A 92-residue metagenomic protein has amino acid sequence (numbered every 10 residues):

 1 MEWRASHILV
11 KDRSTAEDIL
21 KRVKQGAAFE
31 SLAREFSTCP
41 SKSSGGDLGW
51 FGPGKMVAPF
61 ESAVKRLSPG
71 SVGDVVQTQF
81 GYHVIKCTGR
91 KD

Functional and structural regions predicted by a protein language model:
M1-L9, E35-F36, P59-D92: Proteostasis/folding factors centered on peptidyl-prolyl cis-trans isomerases
M1-Q25, P40-M56, I85-D92: Well-structured core secondary-structure elements of compact alpha/beta domains
Q25-E30, G70: Glycine-centered tight-turn and secondary-structure capping sites
F29-T38: Short, well-ordered alpha-helical segments enriched in acidic and aromatic residues
